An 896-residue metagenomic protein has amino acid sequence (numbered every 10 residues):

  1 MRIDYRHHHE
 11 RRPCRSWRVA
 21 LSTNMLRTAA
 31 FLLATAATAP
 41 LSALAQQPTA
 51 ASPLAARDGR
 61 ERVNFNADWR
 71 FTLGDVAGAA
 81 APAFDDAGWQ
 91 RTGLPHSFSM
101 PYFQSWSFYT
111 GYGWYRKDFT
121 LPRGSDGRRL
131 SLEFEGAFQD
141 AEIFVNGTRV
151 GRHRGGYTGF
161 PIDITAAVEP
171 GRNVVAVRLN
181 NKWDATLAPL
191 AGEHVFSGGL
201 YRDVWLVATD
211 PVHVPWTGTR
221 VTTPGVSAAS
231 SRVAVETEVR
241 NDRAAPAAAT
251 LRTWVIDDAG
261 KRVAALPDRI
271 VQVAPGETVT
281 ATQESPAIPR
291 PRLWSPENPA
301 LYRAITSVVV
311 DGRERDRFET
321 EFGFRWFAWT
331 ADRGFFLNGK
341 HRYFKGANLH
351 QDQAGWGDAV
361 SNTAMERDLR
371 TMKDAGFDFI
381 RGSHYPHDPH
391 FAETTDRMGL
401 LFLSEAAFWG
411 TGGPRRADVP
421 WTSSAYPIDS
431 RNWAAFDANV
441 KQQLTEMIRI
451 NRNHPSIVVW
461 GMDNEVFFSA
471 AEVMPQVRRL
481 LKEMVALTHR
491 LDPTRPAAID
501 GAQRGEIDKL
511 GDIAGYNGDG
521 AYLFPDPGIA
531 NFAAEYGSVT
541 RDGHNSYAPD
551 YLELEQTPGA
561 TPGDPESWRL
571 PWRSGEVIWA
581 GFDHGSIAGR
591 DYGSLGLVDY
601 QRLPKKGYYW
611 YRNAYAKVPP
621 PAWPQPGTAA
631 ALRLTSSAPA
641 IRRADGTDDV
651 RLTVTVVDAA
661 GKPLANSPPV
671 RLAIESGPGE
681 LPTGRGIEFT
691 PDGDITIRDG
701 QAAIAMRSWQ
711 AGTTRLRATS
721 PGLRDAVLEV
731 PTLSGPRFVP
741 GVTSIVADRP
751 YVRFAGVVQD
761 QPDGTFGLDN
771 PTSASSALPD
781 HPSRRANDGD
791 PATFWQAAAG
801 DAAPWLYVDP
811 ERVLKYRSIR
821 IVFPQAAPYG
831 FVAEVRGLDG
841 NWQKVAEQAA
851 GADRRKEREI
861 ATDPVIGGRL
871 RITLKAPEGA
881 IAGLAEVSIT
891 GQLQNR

Functional and structural regions predicted by a protein language model:
Q46-E135, W183-A191, S197-L200, V212 (+2 more regions): Extended carbohydrate-recognition surfaces in non-catalytic/accessory domains of CAZymes and lectin-like proteins
A51, A55-A56, D75, T110-W216 (+4 more regions): Accessory beta-strand-rich segments of carbohydrate-active enzymes
D58, R62, D86-P95, V145 (+7 more regions): Disordered, acidic Ser/Thr/Pro-rich linker "stalks" and the adjacent N-terminal cap of the next globular domain
R91-S105, T148, K182, L187 (+5 more regions): Extended substrate-binding grooves/exosites of carbohydrate-active enzymes
S97-M100, I164, V168-V233, V239 (+5 more regions): An acidic-aromatic loop/edge-strand motif
V145, S230-V271, V279-A281, D649-T653 (+2 more regions): Beta-strand-rich binding/interaction modules
V177-N180, T873-A880: Short beta-strand-plus-loop segments that form exposed binding edges in beta-rich domains
H584-I587, Y592-D763, G789: The feature marks long extracellular or luminal low-complexity segments
